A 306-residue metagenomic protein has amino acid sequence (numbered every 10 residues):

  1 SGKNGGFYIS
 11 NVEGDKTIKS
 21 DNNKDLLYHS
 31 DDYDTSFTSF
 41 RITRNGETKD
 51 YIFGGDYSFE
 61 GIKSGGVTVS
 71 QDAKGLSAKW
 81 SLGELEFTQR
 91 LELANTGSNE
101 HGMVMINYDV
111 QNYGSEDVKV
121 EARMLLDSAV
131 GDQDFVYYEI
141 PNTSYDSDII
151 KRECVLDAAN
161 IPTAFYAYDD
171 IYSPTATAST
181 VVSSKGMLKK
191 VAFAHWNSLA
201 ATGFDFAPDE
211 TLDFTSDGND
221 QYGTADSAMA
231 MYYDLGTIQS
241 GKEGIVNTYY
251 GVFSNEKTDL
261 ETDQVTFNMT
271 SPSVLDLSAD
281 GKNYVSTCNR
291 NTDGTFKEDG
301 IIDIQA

Functional and structural regions predicted by a protein language model:
S1-K63, G75-W80, T96-N99, S147-I149 (+3 more regions): Beta-strand-rich N-terminal accessory domains
K3, S10, D21, S81 (+4 more regions): Beta-strand-rich recognition/accessory modules
E47-M105, S115, E121, G131-Q133 (+2 more regions): Extended, loop-rich substrate-binding clefts of extracytoplasmic carbohydrate-active enzymes
S81, S98-P162: Acidic (Asp/Glu-rich), glycine- and aromatic
N99, S273-I304: Short, solvent-exposed loop/linker segments at the N-terminal edge of repeated beta-sheet extracellular domains
I106-V110, G241, I302, A306: Buried hydrophobic-core signal for structured, non-transmembrane domains
S144-L188: Active-site/ligand-binding surface loops and adjacent short beta/alpha elements that line catalytic pockets across
